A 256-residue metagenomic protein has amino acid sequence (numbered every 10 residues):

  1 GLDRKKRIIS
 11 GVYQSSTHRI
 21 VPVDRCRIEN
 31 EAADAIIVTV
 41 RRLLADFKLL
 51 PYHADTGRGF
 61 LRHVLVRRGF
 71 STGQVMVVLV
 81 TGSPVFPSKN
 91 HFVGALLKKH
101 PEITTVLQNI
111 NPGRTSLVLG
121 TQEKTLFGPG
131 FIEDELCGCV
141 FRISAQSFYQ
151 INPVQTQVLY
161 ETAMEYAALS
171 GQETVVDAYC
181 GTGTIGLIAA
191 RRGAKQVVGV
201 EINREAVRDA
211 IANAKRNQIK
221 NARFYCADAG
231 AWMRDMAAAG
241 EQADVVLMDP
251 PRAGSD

Functional and structural regions predicted by a protein language model:
G1-K124, L136, E161, E165-Q172 (+3 more regions): SAM-dependent transferase fold signal centered on methyltransferase-like domains, encompassing both Class I
S88-D256: Rossmann-like S-adenosyl-L-methionine
